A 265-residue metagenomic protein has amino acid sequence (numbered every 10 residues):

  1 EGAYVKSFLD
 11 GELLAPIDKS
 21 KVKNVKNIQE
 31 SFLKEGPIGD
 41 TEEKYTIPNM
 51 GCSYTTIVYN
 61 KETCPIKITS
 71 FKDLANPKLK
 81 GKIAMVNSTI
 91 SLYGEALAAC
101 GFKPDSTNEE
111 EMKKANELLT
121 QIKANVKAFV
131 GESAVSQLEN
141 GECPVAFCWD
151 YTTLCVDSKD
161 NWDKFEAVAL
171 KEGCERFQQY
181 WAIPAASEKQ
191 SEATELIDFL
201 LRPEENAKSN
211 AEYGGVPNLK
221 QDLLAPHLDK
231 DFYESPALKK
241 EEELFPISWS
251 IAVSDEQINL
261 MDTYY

Functional and structural regions predicted by a protein language model:
Y4-K6, A84-S88, L92, A96 (+1 more regions): Ligand-binding pocket segment of bilobal, Venus flytrap-like solute-binding proteins
L13-T56, K82: A structural signal for short loop-to-beta-strand junctions that line the ligand-binding cleft of periplasmic/secreted
A15-N27, I47, D163-E175, P184-S187: Short beta-strand->loop
S53-T56, G94-E95, F177-W181: Small-molecule pocket liners
E62-T69, G101-T107, S187-A193: Short helix-loop capping/hinge motifs at secondary-structure junctions, enriched in acidic/polar residues
D73-N87: Short loop->beta-strand "edge-of-pocket" segments that line small-molecule binding or catalytic clefts across diverse
Q179, P184-F245: Mature extracytoplasmic/periplasmic domains
L238-Y265: Conserved C-terminal helix/tail region of periplasmic/extracytoplasmic solute-binding proteins
